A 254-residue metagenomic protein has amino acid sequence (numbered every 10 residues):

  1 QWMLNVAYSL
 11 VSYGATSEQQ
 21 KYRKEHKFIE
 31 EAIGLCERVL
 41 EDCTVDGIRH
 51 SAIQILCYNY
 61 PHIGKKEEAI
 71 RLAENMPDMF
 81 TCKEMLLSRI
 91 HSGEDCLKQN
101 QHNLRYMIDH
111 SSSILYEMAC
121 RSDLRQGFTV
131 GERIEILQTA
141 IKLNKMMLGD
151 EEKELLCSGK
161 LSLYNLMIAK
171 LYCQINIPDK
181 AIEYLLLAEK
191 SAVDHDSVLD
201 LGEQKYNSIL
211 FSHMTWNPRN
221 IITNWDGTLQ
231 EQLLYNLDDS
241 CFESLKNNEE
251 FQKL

Functional and structural regions predicted by a protein language model:
Q1, C36, C43, F80 (+4 more regions): Alpha-helical junction/boundary sensor with strong preference for TPR arrays
Q1-Q19, D46-I63, E74-H91, L104-G131 (+3 more regions): Amphipathic alpha-helical repeat scaffolds of TPR domains
V11, K21-R38, Y58-A73, L87-N100 (+1 more regions): Helix-turn-helix repeat elements of alpha-solenoid scaffolds
A32-G34, P77-K83, N100-H102, L233-Y235: Short, surface-exposed, charge-dense and proline/glycine-enriched linear segments
A32-R49, F242: Extended, compositionally biased low-complexity polar/Lys-Gly-rich tracts and adjacent boundary/linker regions are
L115-D123, I134-N248, Q252-L254: Alpha-helical protein-protein interaction modules
